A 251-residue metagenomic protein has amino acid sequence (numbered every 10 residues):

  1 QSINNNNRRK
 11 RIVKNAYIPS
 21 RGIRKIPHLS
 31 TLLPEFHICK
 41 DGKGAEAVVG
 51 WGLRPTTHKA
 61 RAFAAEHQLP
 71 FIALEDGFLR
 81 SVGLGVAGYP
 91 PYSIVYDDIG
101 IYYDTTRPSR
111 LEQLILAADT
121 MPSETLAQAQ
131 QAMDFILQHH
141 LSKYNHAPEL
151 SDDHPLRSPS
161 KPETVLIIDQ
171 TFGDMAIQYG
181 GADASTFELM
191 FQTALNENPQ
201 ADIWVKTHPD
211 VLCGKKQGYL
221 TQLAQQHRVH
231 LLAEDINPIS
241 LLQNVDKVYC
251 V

Functional and structural regions predicted by a protein language model:
N6-R61, F172-D174: N-terminal pre-catalytic "stem/leader" segment of glycosyltransferase-like enzymes
R21-G22, I168-T171, A182, A201-T207: Functional cation/ligand-contacting sites centered on basic and imidazole/sulfhydryl donors
G44-A47, Q68, N244-D246: Short, well-ordered alpha-helix to beta-strand connector turns
G50-A62, E75, E234-V251: A donor-sugar binding/catalytic signature common to diverse glycosyltransferases and related nucleotide-sugar
T57-H58, A182-T193: Well-ordered, non-membrane alpha-helical segments in soluble/globular domains
G83-G180: A nucleotide-sugar donor-handling region in carbohydrate enzymes
F191-A233: Catalytic donor nucleotide-activated moiety binding site of glycosyltransferases and closely related
